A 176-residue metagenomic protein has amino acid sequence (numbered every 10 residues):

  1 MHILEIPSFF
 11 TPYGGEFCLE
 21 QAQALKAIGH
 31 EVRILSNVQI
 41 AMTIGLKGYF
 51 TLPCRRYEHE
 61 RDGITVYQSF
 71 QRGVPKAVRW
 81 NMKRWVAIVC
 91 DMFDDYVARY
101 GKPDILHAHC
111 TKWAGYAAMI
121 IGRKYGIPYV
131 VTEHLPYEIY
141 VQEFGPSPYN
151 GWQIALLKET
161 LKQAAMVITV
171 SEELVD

Functional and structural regions predicted by a protein language model:
M1-T65: N-terminal subdomain of nucleotide-sugar transferases
I3-L4, I105, M119-I139, M166-I168: Active-site proximal beta-strand in glycosyltransferases
E5-P7, F93-A114, I127-V130: Short N-terminal targeting/anchoring amphipathic segment
R61-D91, G145: A short, charged, and often flexible helix/loop element on the N-terminal side of the glycosyltransferase catalytic
C110, L135, S171-E173: Helix N-cap/beta->alpha junction signal
A114-A117, V175: Short, well-ordered alpha-helical microsegments
I127-V130, E138-E159: Nucleotide-sugar donor phosphate/pyrophosphate-binding loop at the beta->alpha transition of glycosyltransferases
K162-D176: A short, active-site helix/loop in glycosyltransferases that binds the activated sugar's phosphate group
